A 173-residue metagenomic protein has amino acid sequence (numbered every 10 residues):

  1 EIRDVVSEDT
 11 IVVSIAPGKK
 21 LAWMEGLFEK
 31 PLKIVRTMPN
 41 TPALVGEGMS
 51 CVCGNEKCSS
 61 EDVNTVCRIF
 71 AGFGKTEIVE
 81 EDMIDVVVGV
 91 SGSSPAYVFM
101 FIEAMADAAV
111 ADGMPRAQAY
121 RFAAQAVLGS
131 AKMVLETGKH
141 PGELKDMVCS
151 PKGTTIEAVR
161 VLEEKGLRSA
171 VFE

Functional and structural regions predicted by a protein language model:
E1-V52, E56: Rossmann-like NAD(P)(H) cofactor-binding subdomain of soluble oxidoreductases
P17-G18, P39, E81, P95 (+1 more regions): Alpha-helix N-cap/helix-start capping motif
W23, L27-K33, M49-V86, F99-E136: Internal alpha-helical scaffold of NAD(P)-dependent oxidoreductase catalytic cores
I34-V35, I84-G89, P141-D146: Short pre-catalytic strand/loop immediately N-terminal to key active-site residues, enriched for Gly-Thr
M38-A43, V88-V98: Glycine/serine-rich anion-binding loops at beta->alpha junctions that coordinate negatively charged ligand groups
L44-G48, V86-V88, E157: A short acidic, helix-capping loop that chelates divalent metal ions and anchors anionic groups
A124-E173: NAD(P)-dependent Rossmann-like dehydrogenase/reductase catalytic/cofactor-binding core
